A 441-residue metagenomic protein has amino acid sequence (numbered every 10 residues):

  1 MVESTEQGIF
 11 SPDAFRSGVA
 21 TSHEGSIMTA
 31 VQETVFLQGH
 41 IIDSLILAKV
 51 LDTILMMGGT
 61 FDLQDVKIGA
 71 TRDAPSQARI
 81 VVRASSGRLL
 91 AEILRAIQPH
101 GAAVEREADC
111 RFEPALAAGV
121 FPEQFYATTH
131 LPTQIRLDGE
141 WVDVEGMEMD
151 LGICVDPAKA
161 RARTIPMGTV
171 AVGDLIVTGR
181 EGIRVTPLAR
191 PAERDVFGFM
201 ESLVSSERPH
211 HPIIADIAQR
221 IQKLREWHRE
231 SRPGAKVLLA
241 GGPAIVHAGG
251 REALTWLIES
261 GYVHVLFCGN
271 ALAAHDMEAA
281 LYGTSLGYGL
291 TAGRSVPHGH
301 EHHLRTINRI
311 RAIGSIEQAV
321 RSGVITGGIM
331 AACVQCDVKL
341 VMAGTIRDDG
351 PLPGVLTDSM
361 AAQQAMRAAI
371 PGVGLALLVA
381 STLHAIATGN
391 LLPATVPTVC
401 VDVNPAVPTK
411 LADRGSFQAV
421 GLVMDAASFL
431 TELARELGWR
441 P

Functional and structural regions predicted by a protein language model:
T29-P114: A conserved regulatory-domain signal marking ACT and ACT-like small-molecule sensing domains and adjacent regulatory
V31, R190-S205, P233, T306-G314 (+1 more regions): Gly-rich Lys/Arg/Thr-decorated short loops/hinges at beta-loop-alpha junctions or inter-strand turns that position
G39-S44, V66-T71, S85-G87, A240-A248 (+3 more regions): Gly/Ser/Thr-rich loops at beta-strand to alpha-helix junctions that form or flank small-molecule/cofactor-binding
L94, M147, P187-A192, A248-A253 (+4 more regions): Short acidic, glycine/serine/threonine-rich loops at helix termini
I97-R194: Extended, charged alpha/beta regions that create polyanion-binding interfaces
A215-V237, L257, A332-V338, A368-V373: Glycine-rich phosphate/diphosphate-binding loops that line cofactor/substrate pockets in enzymes
V237, T255-I258, Y262-N308, L378: Active-site histidine-anchored catalytic micro-motif
G289-V338, T345-L375, V379-P441: C-terminal functional extensions of proteins
